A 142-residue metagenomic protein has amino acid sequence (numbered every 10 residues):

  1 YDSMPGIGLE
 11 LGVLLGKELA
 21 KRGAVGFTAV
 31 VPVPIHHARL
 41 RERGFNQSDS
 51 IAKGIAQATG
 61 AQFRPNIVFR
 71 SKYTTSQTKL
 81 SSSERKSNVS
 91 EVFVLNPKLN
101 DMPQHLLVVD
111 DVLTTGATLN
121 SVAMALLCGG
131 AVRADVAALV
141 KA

Functional and structural regions predicted by a protein language model:
Y1-V108, T115-A142: Conserved PRPP/pyrophosphate-binding segment of the phosphoribosyltransferase/PRPP-pathway fold
